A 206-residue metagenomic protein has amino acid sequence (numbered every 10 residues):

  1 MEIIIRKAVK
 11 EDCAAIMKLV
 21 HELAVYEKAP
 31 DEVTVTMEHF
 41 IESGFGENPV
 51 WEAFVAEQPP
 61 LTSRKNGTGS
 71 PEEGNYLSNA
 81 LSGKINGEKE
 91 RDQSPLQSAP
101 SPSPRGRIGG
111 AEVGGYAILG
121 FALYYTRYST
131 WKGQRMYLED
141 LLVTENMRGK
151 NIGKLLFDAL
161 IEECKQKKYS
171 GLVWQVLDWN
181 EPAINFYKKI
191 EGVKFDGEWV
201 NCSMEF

Functional and structural regions predicted by a protein language model:
I4-I16: A short beta-loop-alpha structural element at the N-terminal edge of CoA-dependent acyl/N-acetyltransferase catalytic
M17-S43: Conserved GNAT-fold acetyl-CoA-binding loop/helix
E42-P59: A short helix-loop-beta-strand connector motif used in the catalytic cores of GNAT acetyltransferases and, in some
V55, Y116-Y125: Conserved beta-strand in the GNAT
L141-R148: A short, internal acetyl-CoA/4′-phosphopantetheine-binding micro-motif in the GNAT/acyltransferase core
G149-E162, K189: Conserved acetyl-CoA-binding loop-helix of GNAT-fold acetyltransferases
K154, Q166, D178-E198, M204: Conserved active-site alpha-helix within GNAT-family acetyltransferase domains
K165-Q175: Conserved GNAT acetyl-CoA-binding A-motif
